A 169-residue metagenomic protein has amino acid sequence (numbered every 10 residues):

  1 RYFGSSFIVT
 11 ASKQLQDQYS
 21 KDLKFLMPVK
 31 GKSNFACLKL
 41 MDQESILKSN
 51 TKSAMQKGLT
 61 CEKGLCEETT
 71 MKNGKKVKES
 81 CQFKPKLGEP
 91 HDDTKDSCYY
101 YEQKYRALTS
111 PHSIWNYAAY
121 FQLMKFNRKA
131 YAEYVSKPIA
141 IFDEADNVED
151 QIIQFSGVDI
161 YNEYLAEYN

Functional and structural regions predicted by a protein language model:
R1: Walker A/P-loop
G4-S113, Y117-F121, A166: A substrate-engagement module of RecA-like helicase motors
V9, A140-I141: Residue-level marker for buried hydrophobic side chains located in beta-strands that build the well-ordered beta-sheet
H112, I139-A140: Hydrophobic "anchor" residues on beta-strands that sit immediately upstream of conserved functional sites
Y120, N147-D150: Residues immediately C-terminal
A130-K137: Short, conserved loop/helix-junction motifs that constitute active-site signature segments in enzyme catalytic cores
E144: Walker B catalytic acidic pair
Q151-N169: Conserved phosphoryl-transfer catalytic core
